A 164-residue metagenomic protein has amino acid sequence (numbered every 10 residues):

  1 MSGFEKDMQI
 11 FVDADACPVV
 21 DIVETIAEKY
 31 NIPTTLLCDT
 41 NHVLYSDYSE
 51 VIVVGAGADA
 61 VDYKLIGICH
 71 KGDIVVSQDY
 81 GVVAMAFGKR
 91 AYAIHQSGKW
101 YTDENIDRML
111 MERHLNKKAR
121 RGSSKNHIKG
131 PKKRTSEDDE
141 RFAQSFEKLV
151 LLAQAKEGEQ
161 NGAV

Functional and structural regions predicted by a protein language model:
S2-V164: Nuclease catalytic cores that cleave nucleic-acid phosphodiester bonds, predominantly acidic two-metal-ion
